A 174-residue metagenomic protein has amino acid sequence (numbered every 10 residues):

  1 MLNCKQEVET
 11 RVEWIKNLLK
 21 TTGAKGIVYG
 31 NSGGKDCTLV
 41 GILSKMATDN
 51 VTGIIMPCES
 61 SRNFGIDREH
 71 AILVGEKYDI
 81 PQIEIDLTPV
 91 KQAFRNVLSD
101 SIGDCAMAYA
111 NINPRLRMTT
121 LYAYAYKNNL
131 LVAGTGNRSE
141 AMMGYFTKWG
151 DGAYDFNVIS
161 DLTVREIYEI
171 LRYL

Functional and structural regions predicted by a protein language model:
M1-F146, L171: ATP-dependent adenylation/nucleotidyltransferase module used to activate substrates
M56-S60, F156-T163: Short, acidic/turn-prone active-site loops that include or flank metal/cofactor- and phosphate-binding residues
Y145-D161: A mobile, often basic/glycine-rich helix-loop segment that functions as the active-site lid/recognition loop
D161-L174: Short, flexible loop segments at boundaries between secondary-structure elements
